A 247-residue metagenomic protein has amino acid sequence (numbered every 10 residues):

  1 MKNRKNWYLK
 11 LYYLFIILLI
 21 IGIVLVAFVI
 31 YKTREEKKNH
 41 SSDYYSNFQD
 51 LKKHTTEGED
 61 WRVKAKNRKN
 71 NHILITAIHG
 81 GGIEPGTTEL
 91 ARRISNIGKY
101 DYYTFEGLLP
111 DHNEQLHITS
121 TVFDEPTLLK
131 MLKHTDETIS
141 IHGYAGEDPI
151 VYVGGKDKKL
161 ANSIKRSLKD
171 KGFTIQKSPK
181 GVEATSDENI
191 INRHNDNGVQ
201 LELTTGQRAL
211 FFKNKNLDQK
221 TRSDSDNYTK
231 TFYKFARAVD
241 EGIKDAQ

Functional and structural regions predicted by a protein language model:
M1-R4, V26: A general, composition-driven signal for non-globular sequence regions
N3-I20: N-terminal Sec-pathway targeting helices
K10, V24-A27: Alpha-helical transmembrane segments in eukaryotic/viral proteins
I20-I21, E202: Compositionally biased, intrinsically disordered low-complexity segments enriched in polar/proline residues
V26-Q247: N-terminal catalytic or cofactor-binding beta/alpha core of small enzyme domains
